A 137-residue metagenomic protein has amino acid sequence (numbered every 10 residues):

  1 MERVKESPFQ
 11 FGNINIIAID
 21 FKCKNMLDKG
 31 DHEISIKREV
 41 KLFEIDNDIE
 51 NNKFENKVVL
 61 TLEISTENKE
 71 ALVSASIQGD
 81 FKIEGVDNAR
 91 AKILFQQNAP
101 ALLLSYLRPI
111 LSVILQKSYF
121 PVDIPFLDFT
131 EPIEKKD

Functional and structural regions predicted by a protein language model:
M1-L102, P109-D137: N-terminal intrinsically disordered, cationic/polar leader segments that include organellar targeting peptides
